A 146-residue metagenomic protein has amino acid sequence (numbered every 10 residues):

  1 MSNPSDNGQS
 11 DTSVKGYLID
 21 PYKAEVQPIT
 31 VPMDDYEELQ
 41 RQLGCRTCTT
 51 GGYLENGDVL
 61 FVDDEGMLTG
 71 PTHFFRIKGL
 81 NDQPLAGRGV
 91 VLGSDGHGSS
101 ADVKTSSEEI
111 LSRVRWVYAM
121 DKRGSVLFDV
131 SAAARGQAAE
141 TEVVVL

Functional and structural regions predicted by a protein language model:
S2-L146: Domain-length accessory/inserted modules outside core catalytic folds
